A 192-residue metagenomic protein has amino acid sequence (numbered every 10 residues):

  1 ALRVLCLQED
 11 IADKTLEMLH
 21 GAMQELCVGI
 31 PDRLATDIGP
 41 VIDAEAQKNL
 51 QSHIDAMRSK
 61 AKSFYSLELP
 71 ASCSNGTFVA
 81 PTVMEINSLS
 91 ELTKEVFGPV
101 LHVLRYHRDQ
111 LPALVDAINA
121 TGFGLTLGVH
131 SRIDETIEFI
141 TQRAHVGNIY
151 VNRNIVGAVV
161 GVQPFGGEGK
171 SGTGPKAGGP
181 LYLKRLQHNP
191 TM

Functional and structural regions predicted by a protein language model:
I11-L16, L89-T93: Short helix-loop capping/hinge motifs at secondary-structure junctions, enriched in acidic/polar residues
G21, C27, I54, P70-M192: Conserved C-terminal structural/oligomerization subdomain of aldehyde/semialdehyde dehydrogenase
V28, S59-P70: Short secondary-structure junctions
P40: Pyridoxal 5′-phosphate
S52-R58: Helical element adjacent to the flavin cofactor pocket in flavoenzyme catalytic cores
